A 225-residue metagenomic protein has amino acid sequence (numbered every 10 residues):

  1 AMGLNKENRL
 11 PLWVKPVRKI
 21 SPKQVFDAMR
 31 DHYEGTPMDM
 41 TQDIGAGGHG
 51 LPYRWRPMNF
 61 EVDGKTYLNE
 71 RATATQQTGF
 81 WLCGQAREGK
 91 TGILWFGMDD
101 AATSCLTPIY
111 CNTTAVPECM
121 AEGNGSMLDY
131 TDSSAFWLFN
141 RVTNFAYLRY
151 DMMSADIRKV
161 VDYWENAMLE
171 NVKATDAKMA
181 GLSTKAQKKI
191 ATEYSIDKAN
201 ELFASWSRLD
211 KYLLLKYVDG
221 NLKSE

Functional and structural regions predicted by a protein language model:
A1-E225: C-terminus-biased signal that marks the final domain/tail of proteins
